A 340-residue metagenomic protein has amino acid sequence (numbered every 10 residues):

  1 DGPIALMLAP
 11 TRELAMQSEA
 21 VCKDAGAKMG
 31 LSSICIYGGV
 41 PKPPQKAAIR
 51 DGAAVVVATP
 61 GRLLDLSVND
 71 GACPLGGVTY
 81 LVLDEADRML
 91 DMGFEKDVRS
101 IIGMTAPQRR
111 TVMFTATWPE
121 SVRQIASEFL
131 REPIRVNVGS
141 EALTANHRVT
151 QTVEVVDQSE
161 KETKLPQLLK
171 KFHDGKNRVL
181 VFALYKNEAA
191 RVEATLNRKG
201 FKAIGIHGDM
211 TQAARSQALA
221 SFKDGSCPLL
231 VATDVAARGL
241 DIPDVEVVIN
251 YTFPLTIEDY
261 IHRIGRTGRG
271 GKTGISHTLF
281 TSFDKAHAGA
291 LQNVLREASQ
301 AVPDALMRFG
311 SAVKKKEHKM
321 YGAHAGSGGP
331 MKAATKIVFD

Functional and structural regions predicted by a protein language model:
D1-K319, G329, A333-D340: Conserved helicase RecA-like core
